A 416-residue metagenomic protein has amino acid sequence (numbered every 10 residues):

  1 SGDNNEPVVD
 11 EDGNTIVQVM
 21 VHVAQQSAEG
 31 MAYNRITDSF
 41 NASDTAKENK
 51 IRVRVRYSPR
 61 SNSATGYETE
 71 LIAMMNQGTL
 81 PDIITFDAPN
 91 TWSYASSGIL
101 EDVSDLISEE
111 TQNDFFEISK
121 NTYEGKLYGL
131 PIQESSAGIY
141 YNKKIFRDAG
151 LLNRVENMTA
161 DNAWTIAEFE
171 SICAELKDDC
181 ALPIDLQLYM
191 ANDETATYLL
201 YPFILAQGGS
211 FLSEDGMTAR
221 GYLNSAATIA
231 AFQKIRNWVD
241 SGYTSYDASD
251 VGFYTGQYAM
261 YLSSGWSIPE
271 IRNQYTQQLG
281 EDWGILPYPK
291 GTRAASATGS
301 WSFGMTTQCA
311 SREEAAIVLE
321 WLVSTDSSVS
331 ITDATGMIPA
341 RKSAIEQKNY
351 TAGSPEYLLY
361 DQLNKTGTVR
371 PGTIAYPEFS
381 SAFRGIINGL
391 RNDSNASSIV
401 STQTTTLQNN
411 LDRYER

Functional and structural regions predicted by a protein language model:
S1-S93, N153, R293, E313-E314 (+4 more regions): Conserved N-terminal structural module of periplasmic/extracytoplasmic solute-binding proteins
T15, K47-N49, I229, Q233 (+3 more regions): Extracytoplasmic/periplasmic substrate-recognition and gating elements
D82-T85, A259-S264: Paired acidic/hydrophobic, glycine-rich loop segments that form the ligand-binding mouth/hinge of periplasmic-binding
F86-G138, K144-R147, A167-E168, L199 (+3 more regions): Hinge/lid segment of periplasmic solute-binding proteins
T91-A95, G265-L279: A ligand-binding cleft/hinge motif common to bilobed small-molecule-binding domains
E124-I132, A137-I139, T165-R220, Y258: Extracytoplasmic/periplasmic solute-binding protein
E170-E175, G209-Y246, Y288: Glycine-centered hinge/linker elements that transmit conformational signals in sensory and ligand-binding systems
W283-L286, T332-G389, Y414: Long, aromatic- and glycine/proline-rich binding clefts that accommodate carbohydrate-like moieties
